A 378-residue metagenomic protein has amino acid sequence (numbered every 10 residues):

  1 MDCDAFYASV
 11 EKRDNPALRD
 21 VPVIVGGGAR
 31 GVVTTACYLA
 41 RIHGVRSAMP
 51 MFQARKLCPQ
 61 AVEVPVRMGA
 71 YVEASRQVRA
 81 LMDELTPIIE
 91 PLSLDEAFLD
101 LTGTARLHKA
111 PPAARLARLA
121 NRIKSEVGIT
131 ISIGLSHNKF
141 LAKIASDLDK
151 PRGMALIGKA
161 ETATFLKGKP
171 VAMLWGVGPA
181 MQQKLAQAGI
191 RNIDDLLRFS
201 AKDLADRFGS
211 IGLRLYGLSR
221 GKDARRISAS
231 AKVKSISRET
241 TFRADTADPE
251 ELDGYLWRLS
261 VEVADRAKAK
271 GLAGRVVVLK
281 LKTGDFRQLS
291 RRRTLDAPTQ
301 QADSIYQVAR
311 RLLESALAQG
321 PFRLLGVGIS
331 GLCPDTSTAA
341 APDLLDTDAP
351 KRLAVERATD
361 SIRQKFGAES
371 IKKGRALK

Functional and structural regions predicted by a protein language model:
M1-L215, I227, D265, D346-K378: Gly/Gly-Pro- and Ser/Thr-rich, intrinsically disordered tail segments characteristic of DNA damage-repair and tolerance
F6, A29-V32, G284-R287, L332-D335: Short, charged/polar surface micro-motifs in flexible loops or helix N-caps
V33, V62-E63, R287-R292, S337-T338: Short small-residue beta-strand/loop micro-motif enriched in glycine and branched aliphatics
G103, H137, T283, A297 (+1 more regions): Non-catalytic surface loops within mature trypsin-like serine protease
I131, L135, G274-V277, L324-L325: A short glycine-rich, hydrophobically flanked beta-strand micro-motif that places a catalytic Asp/Glu for divalent metal
H137-K139, R220-A224, S330: Short glycine-enriched loops at secondary-structure junctions
L166, M173, M181-F322: DNA-contacting surface of Y-family translesion DNA polymerases
A297-K378: Acidic, metal-coordinating catalytic segment for phosphate/diphosphate chemistry, firing primarily on the Nudix
